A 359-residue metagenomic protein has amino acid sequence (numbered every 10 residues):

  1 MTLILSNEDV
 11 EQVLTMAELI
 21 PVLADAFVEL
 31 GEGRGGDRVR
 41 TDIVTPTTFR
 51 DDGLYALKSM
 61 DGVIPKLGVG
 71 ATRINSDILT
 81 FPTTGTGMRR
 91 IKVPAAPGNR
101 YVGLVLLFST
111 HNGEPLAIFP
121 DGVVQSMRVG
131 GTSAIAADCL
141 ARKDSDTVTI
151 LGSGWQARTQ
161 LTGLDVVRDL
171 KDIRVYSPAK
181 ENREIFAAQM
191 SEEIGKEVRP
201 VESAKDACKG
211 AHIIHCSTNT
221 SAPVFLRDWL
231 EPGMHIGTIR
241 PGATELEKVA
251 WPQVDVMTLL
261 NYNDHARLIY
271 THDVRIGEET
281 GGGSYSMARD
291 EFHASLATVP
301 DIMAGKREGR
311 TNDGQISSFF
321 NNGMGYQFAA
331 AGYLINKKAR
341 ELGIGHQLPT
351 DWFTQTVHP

Functional and structural regions predicted by a protein language model:
M1-R128, T132-A134, D144, A329 (+3 more regions): N-terminal ligand-binding/catalytic initiation module
N7-E11, E245-H358: Adenosine-phosphate binding glycine-rich loop
A141-T147, D169, E231-P232: Short helix-loop-beta connector
T147-T149, S317: Conserved beta-strand elements of the Class I
S153-G154: Glycine-rich Rossmann-fold phosphate-binding loop(s) that bind the pyrophosphate of adenine dinucleotide cofactors
A157-R158: N-terminal Rossmann-fold NAD(P) dinucleotide-binding loop
V167-E193: NAD(P)-binding Rossmann-fold cofactor-contacting core
G195-Y285: Rossmann-like adenosine-cofactor binding region
